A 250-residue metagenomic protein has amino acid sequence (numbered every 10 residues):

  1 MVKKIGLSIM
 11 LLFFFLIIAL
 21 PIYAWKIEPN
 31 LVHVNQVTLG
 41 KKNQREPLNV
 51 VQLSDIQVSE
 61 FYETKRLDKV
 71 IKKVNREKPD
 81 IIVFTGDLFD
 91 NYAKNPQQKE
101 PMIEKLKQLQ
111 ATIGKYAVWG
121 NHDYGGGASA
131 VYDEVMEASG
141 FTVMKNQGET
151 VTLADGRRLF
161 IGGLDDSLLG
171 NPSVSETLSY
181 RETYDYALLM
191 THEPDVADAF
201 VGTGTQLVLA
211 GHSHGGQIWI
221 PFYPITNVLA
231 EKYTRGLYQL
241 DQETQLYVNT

Functional and structural regions predicted by a protein language model:
M1-Q44: N-terminal membrane-anchoring alpha-helices
N35-K41, Q147-A154, T234-D241: Short acidic-hydrophobic surface loop/beta-edge motif
R45-M144: Membrane-embedded segments
P47-Q57, R158-D166, L188-T191, Q245-T250: Active-site-proximal beta-strand elements of phosphoester/diester hydrolases
Q57, L88-F89, H122-D123, G148-E149 (+3 more regions): Catalytic metal-binding/acid-base residues of hydrolase active sites
D80-I81, Y116, F141-T142, L159 (+4 more regions): Short, Asp-centered acidic motifs that coordinate Mg2+ and/or phosphate in catalytic or ligand-binding sites
A130, E134, A138-F141, K145-G148 (+3 more regions): Binuclear metal-dependent hydrolase catalytic cores centered on His/Asp/Glu-rich metal-binding motifs
P194-T250: Conserved beta-sheet core of the metallophosphoesterase superfamily
